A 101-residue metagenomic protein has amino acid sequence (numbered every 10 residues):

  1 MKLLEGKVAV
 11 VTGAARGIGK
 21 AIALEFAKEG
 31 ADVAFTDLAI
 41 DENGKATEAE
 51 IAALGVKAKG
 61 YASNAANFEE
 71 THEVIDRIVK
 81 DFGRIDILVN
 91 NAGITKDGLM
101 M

Functional and structural regions predicted by a protein language model:
K2-A34: Canonical Rossmann dinucleotide-binding motif of NAD(H)/NADP(H)-dependent dehydrogenases/reductases, specifically
E5, L54-K57, R77-N90, K96: A glycine-rich helix->loop->beta "capping" turn within Rossmann-like NAD(P)(H)-dependent oxidoreductase domains
A14, A65, M100: Hydrophobic pocket-lining residues within nucleotide cofactor-binding pockets
E29-A46: Conserved glycine-rich Rossmann-like NAD(P)H-binding loop of the short-chain dehydrogenase/reductase
F35, Y61-A62: Conserved residues in the N-terminal Rossmann fold of short-chain dehydrogenase/reductase
D41-E42, A62-D76: The beta1-alpha1 cofactor-binding region of Rossmann-like NAD(H)/NADP(H)-dependent oxidoreductases
T47-L54: Short, conserved SAM-binding/catalytic segment of Class I S-adenosyl-L-methionine-dependent methyltransferases
H72, K80, T95-M101: Conserved mid-core segment of classical short-chain dehydrogenase/reductases
